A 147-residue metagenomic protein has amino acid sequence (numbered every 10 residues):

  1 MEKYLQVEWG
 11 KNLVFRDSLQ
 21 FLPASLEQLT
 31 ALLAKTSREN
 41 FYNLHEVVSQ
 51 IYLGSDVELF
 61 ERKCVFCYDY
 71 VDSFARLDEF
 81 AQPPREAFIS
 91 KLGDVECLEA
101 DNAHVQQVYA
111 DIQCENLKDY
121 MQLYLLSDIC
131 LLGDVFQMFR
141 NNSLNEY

Functional and structural regions predicted by a protein language model:
M1-Y147: Metal-dependent nucleotidyl/phosphoryl-transfer cores and adjacent nucleic-acid-binding surfaces
